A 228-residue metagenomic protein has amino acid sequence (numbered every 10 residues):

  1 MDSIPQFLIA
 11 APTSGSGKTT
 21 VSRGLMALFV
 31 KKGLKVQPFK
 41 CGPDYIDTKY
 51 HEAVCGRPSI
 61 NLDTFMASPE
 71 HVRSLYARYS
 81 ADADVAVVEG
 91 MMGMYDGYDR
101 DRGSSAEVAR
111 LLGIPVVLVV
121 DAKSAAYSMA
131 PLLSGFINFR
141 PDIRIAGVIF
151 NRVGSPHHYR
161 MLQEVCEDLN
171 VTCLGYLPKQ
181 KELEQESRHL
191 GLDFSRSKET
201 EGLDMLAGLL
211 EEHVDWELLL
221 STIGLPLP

Functional and structural regions predicted by a protein language model:
D2-S16, T20, M26-L112, V120-G147 (+1 more regions): ATP-dependent carboxylate-amine ligase catalytic core
V116-V119, L174-Y176: Short hydrophobic alpha-helical runs that function as membrane-insertion/retention elements
Y127-P228: Internal gly/pro-rich beta-alpha loop/helix module that stabilizes soluble enzyme cofactors or their anionic handles
